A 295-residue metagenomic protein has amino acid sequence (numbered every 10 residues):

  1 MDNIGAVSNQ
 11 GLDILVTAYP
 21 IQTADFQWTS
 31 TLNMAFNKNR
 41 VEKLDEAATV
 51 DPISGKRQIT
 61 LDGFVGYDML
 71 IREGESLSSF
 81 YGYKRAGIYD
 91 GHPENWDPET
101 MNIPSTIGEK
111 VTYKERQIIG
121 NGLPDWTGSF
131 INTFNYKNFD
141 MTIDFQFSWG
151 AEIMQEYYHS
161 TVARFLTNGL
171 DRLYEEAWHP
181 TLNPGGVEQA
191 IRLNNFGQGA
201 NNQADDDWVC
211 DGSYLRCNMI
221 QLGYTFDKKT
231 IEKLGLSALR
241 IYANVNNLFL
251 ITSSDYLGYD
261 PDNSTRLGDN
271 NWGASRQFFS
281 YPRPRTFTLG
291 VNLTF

Functional and structural regions predicted by a protein language model:
M1, G11-L15, T29-T31, S129-I131 (+2 more regions): Membrane-embedded beta-strand positions in outer-membrane beta-barrel channels/transporters
M1-N9, S54-Y89, A177, N183-V187 (+1 more regions): C-terminal beta-signal and terminal closure region of outer-membrane beta-barrel proteins
D2-S8, L12, Y19-N121, V162 (+2 more regions): Conserved small-residue
S8-L12, M34-R40, P124-G128, F147-W149 (+2 more regions): Transmembrane beta-barrel architecture of outer-membrane proteins
A18-P20, M34-R40, Y136-N138, F147-A151 (+4 more regions): Transmembrane beta-strands of outer-membrane beta-barrel pores
S30-L32, I143, I241-A243, V291: Membrane-embedded beta-strand positions of outer-membrane beta-barrel proteins
I59-D144, V187-I231: Outer-membrane beta-barrel transmembrane strand signature
S148-R240, N244-N246, G258: Extracytoplasmic gating/loop element in the C-terminal half of outer-membrane beta-barrel translocons and assembly
